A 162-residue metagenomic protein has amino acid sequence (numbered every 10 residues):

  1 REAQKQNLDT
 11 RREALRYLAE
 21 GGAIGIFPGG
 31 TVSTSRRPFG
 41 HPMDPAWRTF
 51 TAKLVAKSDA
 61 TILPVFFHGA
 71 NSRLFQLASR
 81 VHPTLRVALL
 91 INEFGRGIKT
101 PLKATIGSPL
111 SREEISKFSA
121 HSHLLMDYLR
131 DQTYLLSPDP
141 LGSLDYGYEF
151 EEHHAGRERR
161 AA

Functional and structural regions predicted by a protein language model:
R1-Q4: Catalytic core of membrane glycerolipid acyltransferases/transacylases, capturing the structured, soluble-facing
N7-A162: Non-catalytic C-terminal accessory region of glycerolipid acyltransferases and related lyso-lipid remodeling enzymes
